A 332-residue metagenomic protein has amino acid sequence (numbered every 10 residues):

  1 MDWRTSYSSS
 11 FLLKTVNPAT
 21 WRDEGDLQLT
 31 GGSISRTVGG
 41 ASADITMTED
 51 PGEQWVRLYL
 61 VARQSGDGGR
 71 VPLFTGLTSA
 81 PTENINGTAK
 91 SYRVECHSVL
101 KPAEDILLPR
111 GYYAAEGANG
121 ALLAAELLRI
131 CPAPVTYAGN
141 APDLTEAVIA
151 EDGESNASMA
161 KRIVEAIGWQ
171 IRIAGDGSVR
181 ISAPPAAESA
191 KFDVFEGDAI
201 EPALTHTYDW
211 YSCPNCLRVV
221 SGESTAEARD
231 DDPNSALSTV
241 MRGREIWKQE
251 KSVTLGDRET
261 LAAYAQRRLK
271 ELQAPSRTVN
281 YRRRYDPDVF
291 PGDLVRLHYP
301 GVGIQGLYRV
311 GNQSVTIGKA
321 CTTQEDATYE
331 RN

Functional and structural regions predicted by a protein language model:
M1-L27: Polar/acidic, low-complexity leader/linker segments enriched in S/T/G and N/D
M1-S10, K161, G175, A183-A320 (+1 more regions): Acidic, small/polar-enriched beta strand-loop surface segments
D2, N86-A103, G139-C213: Short beta-strand-centered interaction patches in the first periplasmic/extracellular domains of large envelope
R22-L58, P102-A103, L107, A114-A118 (+1 more regions): Extracellular/virion structural assembly segments
G31-D50, A89-P102, V219, K251 (+3 more regions): Oligomerization/assembly interface segments of phage tail-like spikes and tubes
A41, I45, C96, P109-T136 (+3 more regions): Amphipathic, non-transmembrane alpha-helical segments in extracytoplasmic/periplasmic proteins
E49-P134, R331: Surface-exposed cap/loop segments at beta↔alpha junctions
Q64-C96, R172-I173, V295-Q324: Short beta-strand and beta-hairpin "edge-sheet" elements
